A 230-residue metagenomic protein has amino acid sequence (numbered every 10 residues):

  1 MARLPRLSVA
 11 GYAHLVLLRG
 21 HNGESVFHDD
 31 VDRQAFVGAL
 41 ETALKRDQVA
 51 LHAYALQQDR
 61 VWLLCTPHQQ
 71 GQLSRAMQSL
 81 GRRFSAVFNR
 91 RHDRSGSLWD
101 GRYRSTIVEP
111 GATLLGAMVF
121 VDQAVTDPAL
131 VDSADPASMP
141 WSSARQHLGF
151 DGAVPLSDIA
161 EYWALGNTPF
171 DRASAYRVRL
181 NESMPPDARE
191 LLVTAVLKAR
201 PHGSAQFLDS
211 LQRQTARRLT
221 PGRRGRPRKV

Functional and structural regions predicted by a protein language model:
M1-Q57, T66-V230: Short Pro-Cys-Gly-centered "Cys-loop" motif that presents a nucleophilic cysteine in a tight turn
